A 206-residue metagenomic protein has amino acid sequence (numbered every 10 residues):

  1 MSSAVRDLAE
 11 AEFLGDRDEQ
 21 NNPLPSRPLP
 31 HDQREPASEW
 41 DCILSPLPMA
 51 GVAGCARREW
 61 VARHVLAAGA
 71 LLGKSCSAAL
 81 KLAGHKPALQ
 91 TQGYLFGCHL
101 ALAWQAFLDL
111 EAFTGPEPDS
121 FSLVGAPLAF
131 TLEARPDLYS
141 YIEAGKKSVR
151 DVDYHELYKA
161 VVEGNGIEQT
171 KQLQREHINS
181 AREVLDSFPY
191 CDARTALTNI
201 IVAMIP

Functional and structural regions predicted by a protein language model:
M1-P206: All-alpha prenyltransferase/terpene-synthase fold signal
